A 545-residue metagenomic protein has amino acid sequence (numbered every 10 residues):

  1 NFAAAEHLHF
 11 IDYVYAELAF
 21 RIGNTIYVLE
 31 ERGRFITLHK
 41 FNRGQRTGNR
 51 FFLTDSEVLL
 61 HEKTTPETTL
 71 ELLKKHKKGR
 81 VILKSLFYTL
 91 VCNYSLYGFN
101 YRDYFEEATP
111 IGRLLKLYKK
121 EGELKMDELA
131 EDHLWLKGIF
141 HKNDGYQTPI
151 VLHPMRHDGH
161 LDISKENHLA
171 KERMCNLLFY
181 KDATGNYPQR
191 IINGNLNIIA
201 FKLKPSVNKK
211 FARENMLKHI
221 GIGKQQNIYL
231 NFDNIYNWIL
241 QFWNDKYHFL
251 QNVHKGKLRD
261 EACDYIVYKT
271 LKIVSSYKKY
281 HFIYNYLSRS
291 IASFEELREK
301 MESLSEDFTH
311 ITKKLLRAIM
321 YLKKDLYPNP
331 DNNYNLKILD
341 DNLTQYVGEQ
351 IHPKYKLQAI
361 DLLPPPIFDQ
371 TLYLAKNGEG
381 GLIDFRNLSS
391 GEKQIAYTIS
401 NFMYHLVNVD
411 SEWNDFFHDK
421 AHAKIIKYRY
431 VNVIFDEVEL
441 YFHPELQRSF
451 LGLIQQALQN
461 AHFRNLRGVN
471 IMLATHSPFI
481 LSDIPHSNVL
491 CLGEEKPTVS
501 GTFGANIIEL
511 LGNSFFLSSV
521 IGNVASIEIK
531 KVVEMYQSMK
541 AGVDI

Functional and structural regions predicted by a protein language model:
N1, G33-R50, H157, E166-L177 (+3 more regions): Amphipathic alpha-helical scaffolding segments
N1-A5, P365-S514: Switch/communication elements of ASCE P-loop NTPase nucleotide-binding domains
N1-N42, L83, F87-Y94, R102 (+3 more regions): Conserved P-loop NTP-binding catalytic core
I11-V28, F35-R43, N49-F51, I199-L203 (+2 more regions): Short polybasic amphipathic segments
A19-I26, E30-F35, H39-T47, F52-E57 (+4 more regions): Long, solvent-exposed N-terminal ectodomains/accessory regions that are displayed to the extracellular/lumenal milieu
V58-K75, R102-D132: Surface-exposed intrinsically disordered loops and tails
G79, K84, Y88-T89, E131 (+8 more regions): RecA-like P-loop NTPase motor core
P110-N432: Extended helical coiled-coil dimerization/tether regions that scaffold and oligomerize large DNA-maintenance assemblies
